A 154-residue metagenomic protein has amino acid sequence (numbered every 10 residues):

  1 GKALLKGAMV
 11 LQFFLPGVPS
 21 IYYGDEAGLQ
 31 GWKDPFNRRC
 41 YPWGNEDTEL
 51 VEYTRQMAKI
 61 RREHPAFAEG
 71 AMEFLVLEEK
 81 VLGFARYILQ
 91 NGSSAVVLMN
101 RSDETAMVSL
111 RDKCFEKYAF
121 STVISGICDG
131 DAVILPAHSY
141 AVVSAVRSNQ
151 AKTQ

Functional and structural regions predicted by a protein language model:
G1-P16, L77-E79, N91: Alpha-amylase-like alpha-glycosidases and glucanotransferases acting on alpha-linked glucans and related
M9-T48: Aromatic/acidic polysaccharide-binding cleft in carbohydrate-active enzymes
Q12, G24, M57, V96-N100 (+1 more regions): Hydrophobic, well-ordered secondary-structure elements that form the walls of internal hydrophobic environments
A27-L29, L89, R101-E104, Y140 (+1 more regions): Short, solvent-exposed loop/turn segments at secondary-structure junctions
Y41-L75: Aromatic- and carboxylate-lined catalytic core of secreted/periplasmic carbohydrate-active enzymes
L75-K113: Carbohydrate-binding surface patches
D112-S125: Solvent-exposed beta-hairpin/edge-strand motifs
G130-Q154: C-terminal beta-strand-rich structural cap/linker in extracellular carbohydrate-active enzymes
